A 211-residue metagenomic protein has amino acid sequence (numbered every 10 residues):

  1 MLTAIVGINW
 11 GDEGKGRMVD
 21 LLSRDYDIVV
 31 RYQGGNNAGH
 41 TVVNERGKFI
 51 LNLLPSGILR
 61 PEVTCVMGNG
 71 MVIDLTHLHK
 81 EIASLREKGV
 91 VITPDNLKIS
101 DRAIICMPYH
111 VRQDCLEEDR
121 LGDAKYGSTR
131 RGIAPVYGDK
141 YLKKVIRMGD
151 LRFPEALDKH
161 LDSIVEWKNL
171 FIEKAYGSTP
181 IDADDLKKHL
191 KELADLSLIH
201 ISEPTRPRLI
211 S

Functional and structural regions predicted by a protein language model:
M1-P94, K98-S100, I104-C106, R112: Basic, polar low-complexity surface loops/patches
H77-L198, S202: Internal alpha/beta core interface subdomains
I199-S211: Residue-level detector of conserved catalytic or cofactor/ligand-binding positions in enzyme active sites
